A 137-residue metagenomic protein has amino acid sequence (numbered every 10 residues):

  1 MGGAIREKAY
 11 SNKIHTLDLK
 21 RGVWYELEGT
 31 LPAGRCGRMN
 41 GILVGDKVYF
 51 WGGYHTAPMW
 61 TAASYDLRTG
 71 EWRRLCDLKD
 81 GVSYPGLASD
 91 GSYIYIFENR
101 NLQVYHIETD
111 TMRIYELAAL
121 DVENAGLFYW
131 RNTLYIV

Functional and structural regions predicted by a protein language model:
M1-V137: Kelch-like beta-propeller repeat domains
